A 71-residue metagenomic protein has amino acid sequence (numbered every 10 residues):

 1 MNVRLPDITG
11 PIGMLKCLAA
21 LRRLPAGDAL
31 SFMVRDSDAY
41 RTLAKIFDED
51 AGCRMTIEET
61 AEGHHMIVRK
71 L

Functional and structural regions predicted by a protein language model:
M1-P25: An N-terminal amphipathic alpha-helical segment
K16-A20, L43-I46, K70-L71: Noncatalytic linker/hinge segments flanking ATPase motor cores
L21-D36: Short glycine-rich, basic-tinged beta-strand/loop micro-motifs
D38-R41: Short alpha-helical
L43-I57: Low-complexity, intrinsically disordered Gly/Pro/Thr-rich segments
R54-L71: C-terminal edge-of-domain segments
